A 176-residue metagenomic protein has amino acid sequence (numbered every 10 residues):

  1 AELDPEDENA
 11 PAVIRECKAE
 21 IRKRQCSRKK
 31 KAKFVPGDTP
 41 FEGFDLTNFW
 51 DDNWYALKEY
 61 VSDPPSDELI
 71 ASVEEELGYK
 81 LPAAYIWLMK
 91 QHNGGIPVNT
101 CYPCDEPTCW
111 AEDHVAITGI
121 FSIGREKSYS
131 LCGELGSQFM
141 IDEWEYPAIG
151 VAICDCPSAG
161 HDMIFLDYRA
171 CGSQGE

Functional and structural regions predicted by a protein language model:
E16-A32: Alpha-helical linker/edge segments of TPR/alpha-solenoid repeat scaffolds and analogous pre-/post-domain helices
K31-S158: A surface-exposed partner-binding patch
H161-S173: Low-complexity, glycine/alanine/valine/leucine- and proline-rich hydrophobic stretches
